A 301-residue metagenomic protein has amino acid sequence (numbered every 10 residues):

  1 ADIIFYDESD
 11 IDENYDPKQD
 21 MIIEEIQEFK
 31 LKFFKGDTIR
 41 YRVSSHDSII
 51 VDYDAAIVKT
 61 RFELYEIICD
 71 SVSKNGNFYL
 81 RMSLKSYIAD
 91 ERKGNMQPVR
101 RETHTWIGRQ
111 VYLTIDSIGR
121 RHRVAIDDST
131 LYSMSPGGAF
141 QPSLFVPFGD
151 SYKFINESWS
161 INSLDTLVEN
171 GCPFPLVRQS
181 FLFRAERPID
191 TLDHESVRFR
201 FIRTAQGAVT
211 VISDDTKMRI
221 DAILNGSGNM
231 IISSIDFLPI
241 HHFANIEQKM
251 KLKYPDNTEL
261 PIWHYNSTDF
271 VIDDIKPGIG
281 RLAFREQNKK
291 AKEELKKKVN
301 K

Functional and structural regions predicted by a protein language model:
I3-K301: Signature of exported/secreted
